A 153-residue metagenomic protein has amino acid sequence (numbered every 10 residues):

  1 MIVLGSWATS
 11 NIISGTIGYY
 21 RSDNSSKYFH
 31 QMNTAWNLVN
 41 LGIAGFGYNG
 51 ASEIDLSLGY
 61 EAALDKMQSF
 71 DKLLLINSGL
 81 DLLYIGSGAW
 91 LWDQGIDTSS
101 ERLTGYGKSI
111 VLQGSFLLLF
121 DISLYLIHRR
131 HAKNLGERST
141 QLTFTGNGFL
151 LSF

Functional and structural regions predicted by a protein language model:
M1-G18: Start-of-domain marker
M1-S6, N49-N77, L82, A89-F153: Replace "edges of transmembrane helices
I2, S22-L41, Q68-L75: Transmembrane alpha-helix entry/boundary detector in multi-pass membrane proteins
I13-G18, L38-E53: Canonical alpha-helical transmembrane segments
T16-S22, D93-D97: Juxtamembrane "helix-exit" motif on the non-cytosolic side of transmembrane helices
N33-W36, L80, Y84: Mid-membrane cores of alpha-helical transmembrane segments in multi-pass membrane proteins, especially transporters
